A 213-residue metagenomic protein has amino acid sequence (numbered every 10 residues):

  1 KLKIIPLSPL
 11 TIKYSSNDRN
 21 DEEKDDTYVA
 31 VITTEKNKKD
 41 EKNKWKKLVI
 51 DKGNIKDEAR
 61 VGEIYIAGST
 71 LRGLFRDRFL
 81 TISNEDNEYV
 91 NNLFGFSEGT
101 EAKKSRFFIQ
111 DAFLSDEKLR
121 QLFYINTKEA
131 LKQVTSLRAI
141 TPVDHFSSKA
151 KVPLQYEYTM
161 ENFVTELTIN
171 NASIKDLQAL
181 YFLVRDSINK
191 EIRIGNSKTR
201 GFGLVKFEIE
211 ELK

Functional and structural regions predicted by a protein language model:
K1-K213: Small/polar/charged residue-enriched interaction surfaces, especially the RNA/DNA-contacting tracks of RNP/CRISPR
